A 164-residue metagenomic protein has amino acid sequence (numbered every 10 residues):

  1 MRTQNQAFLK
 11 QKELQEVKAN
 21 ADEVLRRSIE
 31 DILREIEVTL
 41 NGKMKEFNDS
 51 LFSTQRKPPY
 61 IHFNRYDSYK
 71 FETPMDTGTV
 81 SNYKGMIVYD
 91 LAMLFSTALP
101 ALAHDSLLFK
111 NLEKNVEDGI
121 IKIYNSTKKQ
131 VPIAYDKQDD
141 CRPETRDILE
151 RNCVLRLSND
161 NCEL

Functional and structural regions predicted by a protein language model:
M1-K70, A98-L99, I133: Extended, charged coiled-coil "arm/hinge" scaffolds of SMC/Rad50-like chromosome-maintenance ATPases and other large
Y69-T79: A short glycine/serine-rich beta->alpha loop
T73, S106, Y135: Active-site proximal loops enriched in glycine and acidic residues that flank catalytic Cys/His/Asp and coordinate
G78-Y83, N111-V116: Active-site-adjacent loop/helix micro-motif of nuclease/hydrolase catalytic cores
S81-A101: GG-anchored amphipathic helix commonly corresponding to the ABC/SMC/Rad50 NBD signature/C-loop
P100-L112: Conserved P-loop NTPase "ATPase switch" module shared by AAA+ and STAND
E117-L164: C-terminal lobe/lid and adjacent interdomain/linker elements of RecA-like ASCE P-loop ATPase modules
